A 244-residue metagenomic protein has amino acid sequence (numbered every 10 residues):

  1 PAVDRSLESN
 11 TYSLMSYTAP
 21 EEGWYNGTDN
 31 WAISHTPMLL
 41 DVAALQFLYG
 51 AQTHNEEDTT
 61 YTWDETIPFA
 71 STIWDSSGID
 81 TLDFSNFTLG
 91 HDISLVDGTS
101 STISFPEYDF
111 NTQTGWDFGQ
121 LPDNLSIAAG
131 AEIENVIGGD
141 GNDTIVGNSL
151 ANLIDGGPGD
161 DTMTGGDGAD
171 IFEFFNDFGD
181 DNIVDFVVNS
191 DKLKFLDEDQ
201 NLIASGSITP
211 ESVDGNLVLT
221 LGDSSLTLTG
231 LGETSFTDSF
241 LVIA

Functional and structural regions predicted by a protein language model:
P1-N10, S16-L40, T59-D75, I79 (+1 more regions): Acidic, glycine-rich calcium-binding repeat modules characteristic of RTX/beta-roll and related beta-solenoid repeat
A2-I137: Extracellular (secreted or membrane-anchored) zinc-dependent metallopeptidases, primarily metzincins but also closely
T88, D177-F178, L221-S224: Glycine-centered tight beta-turn/hairpin loop motif at sheet-sheet or coil-to-beta transitions
T88-H91, S100, Q200-L202, S225-L226 (+1 more regions): Short, surface-exposed beta-strand-loop junctions and turns on beta-sheet-rich folds
L95, F174, F195, L221 (+1 more regions): Hydrophobic residues in beta-strands and at strand termini
T99, Y108-N111, D197, L202 (+1 more regions): Short, surface-exposed loop/helix-turn segments at secondary-structure junctions that function as lids/hinges flanking
F118-P122, G130, E134, S205-A244: Low-complexity acidic/polar repeat-biased segments
